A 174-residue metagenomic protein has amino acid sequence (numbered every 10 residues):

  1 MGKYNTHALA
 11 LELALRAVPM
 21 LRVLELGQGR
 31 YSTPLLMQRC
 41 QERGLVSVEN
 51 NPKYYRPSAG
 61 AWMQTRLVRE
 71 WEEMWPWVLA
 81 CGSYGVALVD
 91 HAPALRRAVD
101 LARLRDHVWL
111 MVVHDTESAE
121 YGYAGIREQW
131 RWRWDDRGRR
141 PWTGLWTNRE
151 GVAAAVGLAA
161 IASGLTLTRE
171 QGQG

Functional and structural regions predicted by a protein language model:
M1-L88, A92-G174: A short alpha-helical cap/connector motif
